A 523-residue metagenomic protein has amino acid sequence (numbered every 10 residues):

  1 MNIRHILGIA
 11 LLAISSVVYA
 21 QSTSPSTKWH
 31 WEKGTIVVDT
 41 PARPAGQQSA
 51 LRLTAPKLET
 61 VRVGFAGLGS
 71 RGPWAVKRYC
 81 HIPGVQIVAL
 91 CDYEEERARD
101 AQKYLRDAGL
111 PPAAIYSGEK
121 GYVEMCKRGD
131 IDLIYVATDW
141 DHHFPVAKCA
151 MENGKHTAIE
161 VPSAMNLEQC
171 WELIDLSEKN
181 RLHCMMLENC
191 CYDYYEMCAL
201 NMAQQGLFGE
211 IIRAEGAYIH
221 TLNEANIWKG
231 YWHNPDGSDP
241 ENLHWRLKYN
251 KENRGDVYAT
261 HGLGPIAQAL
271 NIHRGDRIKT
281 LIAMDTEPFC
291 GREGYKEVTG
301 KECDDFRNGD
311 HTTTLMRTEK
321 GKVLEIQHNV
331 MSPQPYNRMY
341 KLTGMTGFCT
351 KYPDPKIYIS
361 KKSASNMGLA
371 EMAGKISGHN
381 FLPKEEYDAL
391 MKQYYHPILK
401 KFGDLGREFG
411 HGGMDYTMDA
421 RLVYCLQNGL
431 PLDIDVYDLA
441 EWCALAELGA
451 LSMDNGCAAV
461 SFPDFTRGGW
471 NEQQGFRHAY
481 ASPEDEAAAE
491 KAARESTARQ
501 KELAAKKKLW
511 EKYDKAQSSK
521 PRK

Functional and structural regions predicted by a protein language model:
M1-L7: Bacterial N-terminal signal peptides that target proteins for export
G8-V17: Bacterial N-terminal signal peptides
S22-V37, P41-A45, L51, W74 (+4 more regions): C-terminal helical cap and adjacent loop that interface with cofactors, partners, or active-site loops
T23-A108: N-terminal Rossmann-like dinucleotide-binding module
A113-I131: A structured beta-alpha segment of the ubiquitous adenosine-cofactor-binding alpha/beta core
L133, D139-W140, F144-Y192, G206: Beta-strand-loop-alpha-helix segment that lines the small-molecule cofactor/substrate pocket of alpha/beta enzymes
H183, C190-F306, L422, G456: Predominantly a Rossmann-like dinucleotide-binding segment in NAD(P)-dependent oxidoreductases
I326-Y336: Glycine-rich phosphate/pyrophosphate-binding beta-alpha loops
